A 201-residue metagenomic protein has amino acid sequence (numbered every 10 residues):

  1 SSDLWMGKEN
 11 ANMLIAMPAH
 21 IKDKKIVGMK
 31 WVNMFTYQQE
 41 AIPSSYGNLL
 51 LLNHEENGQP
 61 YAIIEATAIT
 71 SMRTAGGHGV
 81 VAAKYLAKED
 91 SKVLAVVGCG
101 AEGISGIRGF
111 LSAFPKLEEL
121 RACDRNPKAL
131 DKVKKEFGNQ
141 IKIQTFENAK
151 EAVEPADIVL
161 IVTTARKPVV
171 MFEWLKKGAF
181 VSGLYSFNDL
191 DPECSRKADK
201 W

Functional and structural regions predicted by a protein language model:
S1-S71, G79, D90: N-terminal ligand-binding/catalytic initiation module
L86-V93, K116, K176-K177: Short helix-loop-beta connector
G98-G100: Glycine-rich Rossmann-fold phosphate-binding loop(s) that bind the pyrophosphate of adenine dinucleotide cofactors
A113-F137: NAD(P)-binding Rossmann-fold cofactor-contacting core
Q140-A156, V170-E173: Short acidic low-complexity segments
T163-A165, Y185-S186: Short glycine-/small-residue-rich Rossmann-like dinucleotide-binding loops
K177-F180, L184-W201: Rossmann-fold NAD(P)-binding glycine/threonine-rich loop
